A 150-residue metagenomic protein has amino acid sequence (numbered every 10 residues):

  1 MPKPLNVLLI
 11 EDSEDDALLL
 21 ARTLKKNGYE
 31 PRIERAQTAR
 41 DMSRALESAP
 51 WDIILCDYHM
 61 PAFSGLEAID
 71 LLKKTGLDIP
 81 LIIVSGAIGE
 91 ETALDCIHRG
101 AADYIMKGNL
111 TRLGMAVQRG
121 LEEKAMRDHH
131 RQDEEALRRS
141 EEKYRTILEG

Functional and structural regions predicted by a protein language model:
M1-K3, L18-R22, D95-H98, E135-G150: PAS/LOV and related PAS-like sensory modules
S13-Q37: Two-component/phosphorelay signaling modules centered on CheY-like receiver
A21, E34-I53: Acidic, metal-coordinating helix/loop segments flanking the phosphotransfer/catalytic sites of two-component signaling
K25, Q37, R44, S64-D78 (+1 more regions): Short amphipathic alpha-helix used as the core "switch/output" element in two-component signaling
D57, S85: Active-site residues of response regulator receiver
M60: Receiver (REC) domain active-site loop signature in two-component systems and cognate sites in sensor histidine kinases
L66-E67, K74, A87-M106: Alpha4 helix (beta4-alpha4-beta5 surface) of REC/receiver domains from two-component response regulators
N109, L113-A125: Receiver (REC) domain switch/output surface
